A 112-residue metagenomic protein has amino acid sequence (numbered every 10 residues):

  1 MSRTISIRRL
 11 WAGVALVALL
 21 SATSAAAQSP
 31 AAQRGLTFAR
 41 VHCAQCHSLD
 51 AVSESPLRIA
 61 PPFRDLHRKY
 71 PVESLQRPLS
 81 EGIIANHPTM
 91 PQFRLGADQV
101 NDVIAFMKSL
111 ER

Functional and structural regions predicted by a protein language model:
M1-I7: N-terminal secretory signal peptides that target proteins for export/translocation
W11-A22: Bacterial N-terminal signal peptides
L20-F38: Electrostatic cytochrome c docking/interface patches
A39-L49, V103: The canonical Cys-X-X-Cys-His
A51, E111-R112: Activation segment of ePK-like protein kinases, specifically the conserved APE
V52-S53, V72: Short, non-ligating residues that shape and space the ligands of small metal-coordination modules and catalytic
S55-A60: Short cysteine/histidine-rich zinc-coordinating motifs and their immediately flanking basic loops
P62-E111: Extracytoplasmic electron-transfer domains, predominantly the class I c-type cytochrome c fold
